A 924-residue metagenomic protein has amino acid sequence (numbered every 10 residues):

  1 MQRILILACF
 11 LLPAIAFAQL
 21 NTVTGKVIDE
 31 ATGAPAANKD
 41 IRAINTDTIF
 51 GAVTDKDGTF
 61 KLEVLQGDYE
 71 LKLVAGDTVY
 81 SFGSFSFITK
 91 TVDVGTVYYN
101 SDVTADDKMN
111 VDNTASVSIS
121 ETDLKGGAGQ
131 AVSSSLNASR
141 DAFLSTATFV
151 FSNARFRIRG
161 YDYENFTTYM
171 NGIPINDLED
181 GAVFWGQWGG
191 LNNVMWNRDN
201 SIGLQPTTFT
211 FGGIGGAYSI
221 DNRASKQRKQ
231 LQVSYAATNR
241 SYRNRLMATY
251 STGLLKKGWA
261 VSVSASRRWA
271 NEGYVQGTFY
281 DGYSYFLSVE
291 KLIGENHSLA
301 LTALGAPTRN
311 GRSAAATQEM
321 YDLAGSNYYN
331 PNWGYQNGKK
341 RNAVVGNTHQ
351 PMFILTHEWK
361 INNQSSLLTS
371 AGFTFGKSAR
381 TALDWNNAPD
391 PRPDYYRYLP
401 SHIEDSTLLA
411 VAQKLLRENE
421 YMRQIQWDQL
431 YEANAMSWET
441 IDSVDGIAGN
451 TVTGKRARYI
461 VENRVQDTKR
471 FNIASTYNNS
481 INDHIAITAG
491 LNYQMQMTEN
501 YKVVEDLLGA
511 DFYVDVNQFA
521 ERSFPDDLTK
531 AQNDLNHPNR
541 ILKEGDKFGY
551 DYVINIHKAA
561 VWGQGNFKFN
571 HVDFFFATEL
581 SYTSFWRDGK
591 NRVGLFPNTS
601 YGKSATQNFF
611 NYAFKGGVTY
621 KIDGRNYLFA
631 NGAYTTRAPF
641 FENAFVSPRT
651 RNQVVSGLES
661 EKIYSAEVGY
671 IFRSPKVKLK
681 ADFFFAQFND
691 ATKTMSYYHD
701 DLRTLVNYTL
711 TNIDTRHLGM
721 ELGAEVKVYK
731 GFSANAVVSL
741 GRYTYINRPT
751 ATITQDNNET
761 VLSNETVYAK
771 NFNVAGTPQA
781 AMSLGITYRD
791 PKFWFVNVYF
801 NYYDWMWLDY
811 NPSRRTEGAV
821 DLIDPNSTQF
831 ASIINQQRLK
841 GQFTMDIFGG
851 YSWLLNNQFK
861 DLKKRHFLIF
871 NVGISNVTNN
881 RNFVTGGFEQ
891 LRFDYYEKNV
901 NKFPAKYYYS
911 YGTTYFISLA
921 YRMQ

Functional and structural regions predicted by a protein language model:
T22, Q232, A237-A270, Y274-S313 (+3 more regions): Transmembrane beta-barrel wall of Gram-negative outer-membrane proteins
S135, A142-T146, I173-L204, I220-Q227: Short acidic/polar hinge/loop motifs at secondary-structure boundaries that mediate gating or recognition
E290, S298-T356, A379-E462, D526-E544 (+1 more regions): Acidic/polar loop-and-plug regions of large Gram-negative outer-membrane beta-barrel proteins
R309-G311, A315-M320, K530-I541, S584-L595 (+7 more regions): Surface-exposed extracellular loop regions of Gram-negative outer-membrane beta-barrel proteins, predominantly
Y329-M352, T356, S604-A613, N626 (+4 more regions): Outer-membrane beta-barrel signature, preferentially recognizing the C-terminal barrel domain of Gram-negative
I460, A486-D623, P648, T750: Signature of Gram-negative outer-membrane beta-barrel scaffolds
F685-Q687, V706-S813, S918-R922: Gram-negative outer-membrane beta-barrel transporters
A734, Y802-V820, Y851-Q924: C-terminal beta-signal and adjacent terminal beta-strands/loops of Gram-negative outer-membrane beta-barrel proteins
